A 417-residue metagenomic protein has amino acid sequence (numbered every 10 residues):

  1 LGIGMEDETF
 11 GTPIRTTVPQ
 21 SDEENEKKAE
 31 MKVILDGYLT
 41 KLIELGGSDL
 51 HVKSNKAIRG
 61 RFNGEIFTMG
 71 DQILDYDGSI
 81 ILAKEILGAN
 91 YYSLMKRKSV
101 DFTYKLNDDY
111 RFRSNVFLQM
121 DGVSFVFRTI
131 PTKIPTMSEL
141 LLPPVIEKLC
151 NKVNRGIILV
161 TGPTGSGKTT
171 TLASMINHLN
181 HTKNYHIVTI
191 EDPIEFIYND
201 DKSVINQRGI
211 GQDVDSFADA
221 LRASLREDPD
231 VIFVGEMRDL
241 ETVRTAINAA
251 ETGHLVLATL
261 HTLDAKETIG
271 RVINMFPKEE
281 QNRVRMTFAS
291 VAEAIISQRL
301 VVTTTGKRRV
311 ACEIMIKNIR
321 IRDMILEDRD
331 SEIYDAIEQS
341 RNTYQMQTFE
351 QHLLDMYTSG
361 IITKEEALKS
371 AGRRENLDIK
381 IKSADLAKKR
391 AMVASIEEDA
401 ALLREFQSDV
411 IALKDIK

Functional and structural regions predicted by a protein language model:
G2-K417: Short, flexible helix-loop junctions that flank or precede catalytic/ligand sites
